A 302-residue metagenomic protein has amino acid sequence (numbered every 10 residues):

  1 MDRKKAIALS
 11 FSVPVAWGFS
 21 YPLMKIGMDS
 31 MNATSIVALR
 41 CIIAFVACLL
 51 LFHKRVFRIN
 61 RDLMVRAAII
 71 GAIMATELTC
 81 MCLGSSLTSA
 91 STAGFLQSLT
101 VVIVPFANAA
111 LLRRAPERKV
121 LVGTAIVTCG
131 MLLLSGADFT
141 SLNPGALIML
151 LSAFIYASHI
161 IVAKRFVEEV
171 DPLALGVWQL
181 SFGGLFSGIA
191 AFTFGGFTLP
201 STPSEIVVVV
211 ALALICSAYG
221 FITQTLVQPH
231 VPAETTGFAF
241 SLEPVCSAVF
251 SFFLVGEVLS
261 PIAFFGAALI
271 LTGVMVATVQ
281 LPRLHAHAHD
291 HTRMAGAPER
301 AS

Functional and structural regions predicted by a protein language model:
M1-S35, A72, C80, D138-R165 (+1 more regions): Glycine-/small-residue-enriched transmembrane alpha-helix faces in small-molecule transporters and effluxers
K5-L9, S35-L50, K119-I126, P144-L151 (+1 more regions): Hydrophobic alpha-helical transmembrane segments of multi-pass integral membrane proteins, especially transporters
A16, D29-T76, I103, A107 (+4 more regions): Transmembrane alpha-helices of multi-pass small-molecule transport proteins
A16, S20-Y21, L49-Q97, L133 (+2 more regions): Specific transmembrane alpha-helical segments of multi-pass solute transporters/efflux pumps, especially DMT/EamA
V37-L39, A93-L99, V162-L185, S217-F253: Helix-helix packing/entry segments at the starts of transmembrane helices
R40-I42, E205-V207, S241-S302: C-terminal-most transmembrane helix of multi-pass membrane proteins
A47-F57, T100-V122, V245-F265: C-terminal transmembrane-helix exit sites in multi-pass transporters
C48, A68-I70, M74, P116-S135 (+3 more regions): Hydrophobic transmembrane alpha-helices of multi-pass small-molecule transport proteins
